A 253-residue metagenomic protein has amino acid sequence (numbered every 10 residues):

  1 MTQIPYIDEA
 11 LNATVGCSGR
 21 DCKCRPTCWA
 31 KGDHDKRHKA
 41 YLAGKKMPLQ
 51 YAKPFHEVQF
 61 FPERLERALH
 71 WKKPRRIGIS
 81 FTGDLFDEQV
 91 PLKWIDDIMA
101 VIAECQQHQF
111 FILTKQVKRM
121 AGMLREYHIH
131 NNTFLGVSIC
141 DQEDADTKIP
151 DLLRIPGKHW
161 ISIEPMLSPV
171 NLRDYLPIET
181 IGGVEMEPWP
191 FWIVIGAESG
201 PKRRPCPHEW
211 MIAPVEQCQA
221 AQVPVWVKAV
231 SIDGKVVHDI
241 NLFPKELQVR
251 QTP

Functional and structural regions predicted by a protein language model:
M1-R76, D84: N-terminal [4Fe-4S]-dependent radical SAM core
I4, R25, M47, K53 (+7 more regions): Intrinsic-disorder/low-complexity coil detector
E9, A13, L152, G234 (+1 more regions): Short linear motifs in intrinsically disordered/low-complexity regions
Q59-V230: Conserved AdoMet/S-adenosylmethionine-binding subsite of the radical SAM
S231-P253: C-terminal accessory extensions appended to soluble enzyme cores
